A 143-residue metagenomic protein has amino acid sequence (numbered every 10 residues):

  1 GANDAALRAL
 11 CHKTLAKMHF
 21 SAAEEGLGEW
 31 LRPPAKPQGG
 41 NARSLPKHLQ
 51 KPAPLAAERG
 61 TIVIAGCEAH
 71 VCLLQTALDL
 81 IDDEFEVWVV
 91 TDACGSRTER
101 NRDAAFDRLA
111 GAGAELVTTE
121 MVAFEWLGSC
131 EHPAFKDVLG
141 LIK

Functional and structural regions predicted by a protein language model:
G1-C72: Active-site alpha/beta core segments
G1-K17, L78, E86-V89, R97-T98 (+2 more regions): Active-site acidic carboxylates
K17-M18, C67, T91-A93, T119-E120: Fold-independent oxyanion-binding glycine-rich loops and adjacent beta-strand/coil segments at enzyme active sites
S21-A23, V71, C94-E99, A123-E125: Short gly/pro/ser/thr-enriched loop/turn and capping motifs at secondary-structure boundaries
E25-L27, W126-S129: Short, solvent-exposed polar/charged micro-motifs at secondary-structure junctions
P33-P37, D79, D83, A112: Short hydrophobic alpha-helical module
A57-G60, D83-E86, A112: Short coil/turn connectors at secondary-structure junctions
A69-T76, D83: Short glycine/serine/threonine-rich phosphate/pyrophosphate-binding segments that cradle anionic phosphate groups
